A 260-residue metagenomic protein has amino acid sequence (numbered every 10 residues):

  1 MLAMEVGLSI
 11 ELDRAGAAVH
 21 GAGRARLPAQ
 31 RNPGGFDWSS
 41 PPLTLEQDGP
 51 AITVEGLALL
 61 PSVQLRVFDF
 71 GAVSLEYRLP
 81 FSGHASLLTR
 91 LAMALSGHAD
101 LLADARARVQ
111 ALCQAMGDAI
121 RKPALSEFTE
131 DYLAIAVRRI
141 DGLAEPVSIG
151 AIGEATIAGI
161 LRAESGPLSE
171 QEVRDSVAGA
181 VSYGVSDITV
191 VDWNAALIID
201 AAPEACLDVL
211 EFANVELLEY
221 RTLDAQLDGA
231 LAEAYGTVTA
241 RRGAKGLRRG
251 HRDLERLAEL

Functional and structural regions predicted by a protein language model:
M1-D187: Short Lys/Arg-enriched alpha/beta "domain-start" segment
L65, A213, L217, L254: Short, charged/polar micro-motifs that form catalytic or ligand-binding hotspots
A85, A201, C206-D208, T237 (+1 more regions): Generic marker of "main functional regions" within proteins
T89-L91, F212-N214, G243: Generic preference for flexible, low-structure residues
G184-A201, G229, Y235: Acidic, low-complexity proline/glycine-rich segments
A196-L227: Glycine-rich beta->alpha junctions and the first turn(s) of the following alpha-helix
T222-L260: Membrane-associated alpha-helical segments
